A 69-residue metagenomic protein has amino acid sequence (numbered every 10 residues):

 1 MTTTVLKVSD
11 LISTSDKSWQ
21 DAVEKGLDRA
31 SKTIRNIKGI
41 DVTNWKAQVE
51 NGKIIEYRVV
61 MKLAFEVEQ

Functional and structural regions predicted by a protein language model:
T2-T3: Alpha-helical assembly-interface signal, strongest on the long, hydrophobic N-terminal helix that forms
L6-K38: Short, well-ordered alpha-helical segments
K7-D10, D41, R58-K62: Conserved beta-strand segments that form the floor/walls of ligand-binding pockets within enzyme and binding domains
I34-G52: Amphipathic, hydrophobic secondary-structure cores in small proteins
K46-Q69: A cross-kingdom feature marking charged/low-complexity
